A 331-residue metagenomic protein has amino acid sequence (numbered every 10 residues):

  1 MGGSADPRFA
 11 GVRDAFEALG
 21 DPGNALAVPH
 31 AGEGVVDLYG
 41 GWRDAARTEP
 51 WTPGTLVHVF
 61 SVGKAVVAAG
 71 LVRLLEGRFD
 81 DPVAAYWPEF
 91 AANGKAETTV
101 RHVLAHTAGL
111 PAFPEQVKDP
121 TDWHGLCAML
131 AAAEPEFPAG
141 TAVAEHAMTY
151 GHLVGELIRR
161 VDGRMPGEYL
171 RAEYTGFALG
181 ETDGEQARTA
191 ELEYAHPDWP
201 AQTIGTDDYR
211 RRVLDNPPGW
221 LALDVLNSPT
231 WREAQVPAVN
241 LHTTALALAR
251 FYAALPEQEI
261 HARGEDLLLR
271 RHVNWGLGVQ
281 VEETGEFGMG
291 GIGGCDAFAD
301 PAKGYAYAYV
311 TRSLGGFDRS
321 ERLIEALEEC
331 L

Functional and structural regions predicted by a protein language model:
M1-W42, G54-H58, A142, A147 (+2 more regions): Catalytic loop of the DD-peptidase/beta-lactamase superfamily, centered on the K-T-G motif and neighboring
S4, A18-A27, A46-V103, P138-M148 (+1 more regions): Short active-site loop at a secondary-structure junction that contains or immediately precedes the catalytic residue(s)
G11, T99-H102, G125, T149 (+3 more regions): Extracytoplasmic/secreted proteins, especially bacterial periplasmic and envelope-associated proteins
E17, A84, A108, A131-P135 (+2 more regions): Amphipathic, well-packed alpha-helical segments that form the structural scaffold of globular domains
A46, C127-E136, L221-R232: The feature captures the short pre-catalytic strand/loop hairpin that immediately precedes and shapes the active-site
P53, S61-V62, L75-P111, E115 (+2 more regions): Active-site helix/loop module of the DD-peptidase/beta-lactamase fold, centered on the serine-lysine SxxK catalytic
A65-G70, T149-E156, L246-R250: Short amphipathic alpha-helical face segments that pack within enzyme cores and frequently flank/anchor catalytic
G77, H124-T141, A147-G151, G155-G167: Conserved, well-structured beta-alpha core segment at the onset of a catalytic domain
